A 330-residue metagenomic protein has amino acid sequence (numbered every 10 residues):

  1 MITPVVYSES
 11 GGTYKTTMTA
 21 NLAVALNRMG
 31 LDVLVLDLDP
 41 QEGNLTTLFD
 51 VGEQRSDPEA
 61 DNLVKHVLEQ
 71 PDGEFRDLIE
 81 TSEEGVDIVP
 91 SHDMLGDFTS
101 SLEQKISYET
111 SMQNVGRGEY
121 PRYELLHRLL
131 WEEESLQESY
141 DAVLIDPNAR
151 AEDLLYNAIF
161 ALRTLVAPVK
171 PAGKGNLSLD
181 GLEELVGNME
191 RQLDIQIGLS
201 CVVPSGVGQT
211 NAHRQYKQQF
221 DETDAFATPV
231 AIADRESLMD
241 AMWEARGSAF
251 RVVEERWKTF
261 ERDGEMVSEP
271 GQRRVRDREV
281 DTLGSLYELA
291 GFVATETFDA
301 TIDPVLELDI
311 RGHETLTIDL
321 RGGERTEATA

Functional and structural regions predicted by a protein language model:
M1-T3, D277, G284-S285, E296-A330: Acidic-aromatic/histidine active-site loop/patch
I2-Q41: Walker A/P-loop phosphate-binding motif and the immediately C-terminal alpha-helix
D32-V33, Q41-P90: Phosphate-binding loop that captures ATP/GTP phosphates
D72-L78, S82, P90-E152: Cytosolic-facing regulatory segments adjacent to core modules
S100-R122, M242-R276: Charged, glycine/proline-rich intrinsically disordered loops and linkers
E138, A142-T228: Conserved catalytic-core segment of NTP-binding enzymes
F160, V203-T210, R214-E269: Beta-strand-loop-alpha "switch" segments that mediate conformational coupling across diverse proteins
E261-T301: Histidine-centered active-site loop/cap adjacent to the catalytic His in serine esterases/O-acetyl transfer systems
